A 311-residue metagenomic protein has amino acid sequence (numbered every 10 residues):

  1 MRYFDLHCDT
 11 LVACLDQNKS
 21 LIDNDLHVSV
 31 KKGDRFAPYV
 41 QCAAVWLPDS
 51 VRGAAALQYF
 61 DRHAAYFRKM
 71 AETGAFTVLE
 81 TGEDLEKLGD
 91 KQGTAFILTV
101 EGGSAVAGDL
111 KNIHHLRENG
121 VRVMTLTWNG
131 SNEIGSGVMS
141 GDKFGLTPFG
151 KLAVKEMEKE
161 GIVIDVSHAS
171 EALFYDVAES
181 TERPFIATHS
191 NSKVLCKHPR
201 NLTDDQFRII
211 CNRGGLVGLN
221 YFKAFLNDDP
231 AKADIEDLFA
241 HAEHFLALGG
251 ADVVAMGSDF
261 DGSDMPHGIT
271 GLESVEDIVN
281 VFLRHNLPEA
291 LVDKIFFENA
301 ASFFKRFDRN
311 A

Functional and structural regions predicted by a protein language model:
M1-N220, A224-L226, F239, E243-L246 (+4 more regions): Extended, charged catalytic domains and RNA/DNA-binding interfaces, predominantly in divalent-metal-using enzymes
A55, A231, G268: Second-shell loop/turn segments in exported
Y221, G249-L272: Short acidic/histidine-rich active-site segments
A233-E236: A short, flexible low-complexity segment enriched in Lys/Arg and Gly/Pro that occurs in N-terminal basic tails
L246-L248, P288: Hydrophobic alpha-helical segments and their boundary regions
T270-A311: Mid-to-C-terminal alpha-helical segments outside catalytic/metal-binding sites
